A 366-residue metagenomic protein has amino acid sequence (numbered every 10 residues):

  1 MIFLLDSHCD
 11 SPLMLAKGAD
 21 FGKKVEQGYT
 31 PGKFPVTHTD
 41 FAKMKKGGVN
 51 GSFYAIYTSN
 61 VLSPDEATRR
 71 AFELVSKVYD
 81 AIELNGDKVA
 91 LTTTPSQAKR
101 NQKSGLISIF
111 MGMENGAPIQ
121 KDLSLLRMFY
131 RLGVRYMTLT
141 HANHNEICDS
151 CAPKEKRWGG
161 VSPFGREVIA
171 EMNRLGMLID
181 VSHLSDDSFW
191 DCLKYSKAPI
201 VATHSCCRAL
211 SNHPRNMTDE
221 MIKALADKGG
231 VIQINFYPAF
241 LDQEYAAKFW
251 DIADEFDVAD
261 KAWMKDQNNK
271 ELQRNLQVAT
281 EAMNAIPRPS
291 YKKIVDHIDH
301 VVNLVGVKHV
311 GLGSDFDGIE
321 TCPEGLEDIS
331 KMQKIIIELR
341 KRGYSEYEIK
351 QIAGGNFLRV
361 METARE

Functional and structural regions predicted by a protein language model:
M1-W158, R208, N212-E366: N-terminal hydrophobic targeting/anchoring segments and the immediately downstream early-domain regions of hydrolases
L13-M14, M172-C192, K308-I319: Extended hydrophobic secondary-structure segments
D122-L126, D149, S185-K197: Distinct, well-ordered alpha-helical segments
W158-E167: Active-site glycine-rich loop that binds ribose-phosphate moieties when present
P163, D180, A285, P289: Short, surface-exposed alpha-helical recognition segments that flank or form part of ligand/macromolecule-binding
V168-V181, S188, M221-G230, H300: Substrate-binding cleft of carbohydrate-active enzyme catalytic domains
P199-S205: Short hydrophobic/aromatic-enriched beta-strand-loop microsegments
